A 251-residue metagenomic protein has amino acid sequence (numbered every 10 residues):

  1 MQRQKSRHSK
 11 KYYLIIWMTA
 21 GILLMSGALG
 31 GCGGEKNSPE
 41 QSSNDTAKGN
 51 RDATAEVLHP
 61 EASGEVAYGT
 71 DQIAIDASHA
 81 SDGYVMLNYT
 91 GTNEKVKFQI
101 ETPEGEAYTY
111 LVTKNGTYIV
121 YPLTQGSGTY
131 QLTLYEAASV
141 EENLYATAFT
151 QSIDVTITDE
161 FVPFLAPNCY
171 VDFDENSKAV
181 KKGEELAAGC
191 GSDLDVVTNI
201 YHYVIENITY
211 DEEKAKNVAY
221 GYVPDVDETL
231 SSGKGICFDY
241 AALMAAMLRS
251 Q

Functional and structural regions predicted by a protein language model:
Q2-G191: N-terminal accessory/pre-domain segments preceding catalytic cores
P167-G235, L243-A246: Secondary-structure boundary elements
D239: Short phosphate-coordinating micro-motif centered on Lys-Gly-acidic
